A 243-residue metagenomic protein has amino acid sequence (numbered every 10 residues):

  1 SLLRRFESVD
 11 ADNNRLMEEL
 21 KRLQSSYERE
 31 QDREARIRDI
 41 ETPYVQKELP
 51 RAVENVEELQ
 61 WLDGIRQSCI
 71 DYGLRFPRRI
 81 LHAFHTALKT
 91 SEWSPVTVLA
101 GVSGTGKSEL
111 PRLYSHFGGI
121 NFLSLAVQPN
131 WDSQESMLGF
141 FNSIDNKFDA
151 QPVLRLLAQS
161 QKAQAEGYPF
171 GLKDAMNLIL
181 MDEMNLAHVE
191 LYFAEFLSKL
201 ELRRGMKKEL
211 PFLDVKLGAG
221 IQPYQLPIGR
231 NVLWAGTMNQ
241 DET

Functional and structural regions predicted by a protein language model:
S1-L2: Extended coiled-coil stalks that mediate oligomerization/self-association in large scaffolding, tethering, and adaptor
A11-T243: AAA+ P-loop NTPase catalytic core and its hallmark functional loops
